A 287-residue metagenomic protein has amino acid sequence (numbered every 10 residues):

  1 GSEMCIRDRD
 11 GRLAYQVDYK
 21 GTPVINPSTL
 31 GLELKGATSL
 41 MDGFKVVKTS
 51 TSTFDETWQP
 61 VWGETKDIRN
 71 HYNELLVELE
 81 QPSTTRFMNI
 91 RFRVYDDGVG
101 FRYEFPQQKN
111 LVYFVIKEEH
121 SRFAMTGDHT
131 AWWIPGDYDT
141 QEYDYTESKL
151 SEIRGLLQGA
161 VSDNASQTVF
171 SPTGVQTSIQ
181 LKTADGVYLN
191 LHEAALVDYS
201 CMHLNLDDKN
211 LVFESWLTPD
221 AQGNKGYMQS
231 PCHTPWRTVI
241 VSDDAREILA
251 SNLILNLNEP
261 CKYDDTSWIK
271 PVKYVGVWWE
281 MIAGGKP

Functional and structural regions predicted by a protein language model:
S2, R7-K262: N-terminal accessory beta-strand-rich subdomains and adjacent acidic, glycine-rich linkers that precede catalytic cores
D265: Conserved catalytic cores of very large enzyme subunits
W268-P287: Substrate-binding cleft of carbohydrate-active enzyme catalytic domains
